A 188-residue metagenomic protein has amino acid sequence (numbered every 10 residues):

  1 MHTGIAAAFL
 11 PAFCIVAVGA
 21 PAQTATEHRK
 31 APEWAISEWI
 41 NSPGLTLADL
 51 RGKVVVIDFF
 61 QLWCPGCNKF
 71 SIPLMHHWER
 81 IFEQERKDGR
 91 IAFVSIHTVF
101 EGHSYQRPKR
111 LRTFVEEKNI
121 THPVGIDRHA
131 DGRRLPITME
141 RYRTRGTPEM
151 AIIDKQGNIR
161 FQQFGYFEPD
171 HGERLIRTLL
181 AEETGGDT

Functional and structural regions predicted by a protein language model:
A7-A17: Bacterial N-terminal signal peptides
P21-A48: N-terminal "domain-start" segment that seeds a small globular fold
L45-N68: Short active-site neighborhood of thiol/selenol oxidoreductases, capturing the structured segment around
V54-V55, I91, P148: Alpha/beta-hydrolase fold active-site loops
N68-K118, H129-T138: Structural microenvironment flanking redox-active thiols in thiol-disulfide oxidoreductases
K118-I120, I126-L175: Thiol/disulfide oxidoreductase modules built on the thioredoxin-like
A181, G185-T188: Short, solvent-exposed mixed-charge patches
